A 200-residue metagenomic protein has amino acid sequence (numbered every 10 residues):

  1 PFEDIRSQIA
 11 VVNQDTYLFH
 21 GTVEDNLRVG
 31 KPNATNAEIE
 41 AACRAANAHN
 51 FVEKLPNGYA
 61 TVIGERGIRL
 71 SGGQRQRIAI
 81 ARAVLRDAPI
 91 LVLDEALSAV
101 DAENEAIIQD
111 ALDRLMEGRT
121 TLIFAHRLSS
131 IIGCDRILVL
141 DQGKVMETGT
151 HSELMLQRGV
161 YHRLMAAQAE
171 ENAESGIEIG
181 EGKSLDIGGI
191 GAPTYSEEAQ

Functional and structural regions predicted by a protein language model:
E3-R28, N33, A37-A48, G58-Q157 (+1 more regions): ABC-family ATPase nucleotide-binding domain "signature/switch" substructure
V52: Nucleotide-activated donor-binding/catalytic signature segment of Leloir-type glycosyltransferases, i.e., the conserved
L156-T194, E198-A199: C-terminal boundary and immediately downstream tail of ABC-type ATPase nucleotide-binding domains
